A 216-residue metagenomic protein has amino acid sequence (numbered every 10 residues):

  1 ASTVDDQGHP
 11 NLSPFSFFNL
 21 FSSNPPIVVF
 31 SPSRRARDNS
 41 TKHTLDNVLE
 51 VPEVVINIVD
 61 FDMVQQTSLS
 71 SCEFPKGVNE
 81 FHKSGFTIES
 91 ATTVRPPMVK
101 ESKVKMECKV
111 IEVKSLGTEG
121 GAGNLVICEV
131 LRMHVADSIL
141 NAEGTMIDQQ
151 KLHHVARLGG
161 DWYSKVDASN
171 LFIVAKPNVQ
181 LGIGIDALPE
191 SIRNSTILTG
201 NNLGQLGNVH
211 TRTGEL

Functional and structural regions predicted by a protein language model:
S2-L216: Basic, polyanion-binding surface patches
